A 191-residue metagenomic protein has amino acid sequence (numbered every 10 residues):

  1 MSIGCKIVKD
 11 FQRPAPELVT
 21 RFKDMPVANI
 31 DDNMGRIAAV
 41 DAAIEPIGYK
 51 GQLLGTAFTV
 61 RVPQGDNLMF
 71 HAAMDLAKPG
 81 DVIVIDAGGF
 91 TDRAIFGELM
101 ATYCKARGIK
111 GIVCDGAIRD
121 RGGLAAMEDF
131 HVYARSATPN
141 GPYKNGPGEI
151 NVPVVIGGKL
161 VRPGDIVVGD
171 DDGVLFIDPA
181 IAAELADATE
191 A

Functional and structural regions predicted by a protein language model:
S2-P163, F176-A191: Feature captures the catalytic cores and cofactor-binding loops of soluble hydro-lyases/lyases that act on carboxylate
V167: C-terminal binding/interaction regions
